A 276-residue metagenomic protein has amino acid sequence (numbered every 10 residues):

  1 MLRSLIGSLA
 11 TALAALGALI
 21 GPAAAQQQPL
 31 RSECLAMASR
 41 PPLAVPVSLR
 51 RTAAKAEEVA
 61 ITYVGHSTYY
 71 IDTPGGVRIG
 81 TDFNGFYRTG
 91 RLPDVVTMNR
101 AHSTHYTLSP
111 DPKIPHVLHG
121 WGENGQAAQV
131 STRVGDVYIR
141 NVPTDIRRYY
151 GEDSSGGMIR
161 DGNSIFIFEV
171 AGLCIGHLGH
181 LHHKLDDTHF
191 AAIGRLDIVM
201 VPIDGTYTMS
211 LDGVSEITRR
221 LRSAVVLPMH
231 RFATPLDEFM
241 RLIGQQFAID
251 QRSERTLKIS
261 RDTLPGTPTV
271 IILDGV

Functional and structural regions predicted by a protein language model:
M1-S4: Positively charged n-region of N-terminal signal peptides that target proteins for export
S8-L19: Bacterial N-terminal signal peptides
I20-R148, L173-L178, D197-V201, H230 (+2 more regions): Metallo-beta-lactamase
R148-L221, F232-E238: Active-site-proximal loop/helix segments of hydrolase catalytic cores
